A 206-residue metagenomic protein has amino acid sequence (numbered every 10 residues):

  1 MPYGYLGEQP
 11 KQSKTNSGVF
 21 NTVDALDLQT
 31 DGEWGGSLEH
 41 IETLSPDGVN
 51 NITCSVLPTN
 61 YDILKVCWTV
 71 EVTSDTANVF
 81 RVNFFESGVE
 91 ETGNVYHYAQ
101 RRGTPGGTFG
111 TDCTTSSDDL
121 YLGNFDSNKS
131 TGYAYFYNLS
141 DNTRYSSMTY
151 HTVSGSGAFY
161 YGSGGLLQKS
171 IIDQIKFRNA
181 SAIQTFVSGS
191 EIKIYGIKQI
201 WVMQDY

Functional and structural regions predicted by a protein language model:
P2-Y206: Surface-exposed molecular-recognition determinants
